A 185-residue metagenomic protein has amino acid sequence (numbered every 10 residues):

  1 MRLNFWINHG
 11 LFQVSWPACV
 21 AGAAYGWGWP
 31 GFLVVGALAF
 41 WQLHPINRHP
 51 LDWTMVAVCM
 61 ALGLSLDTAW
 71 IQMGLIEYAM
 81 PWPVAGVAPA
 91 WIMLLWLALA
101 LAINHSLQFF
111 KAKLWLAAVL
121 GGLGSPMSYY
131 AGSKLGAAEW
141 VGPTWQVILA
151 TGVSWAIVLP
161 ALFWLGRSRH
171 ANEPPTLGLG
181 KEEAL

Functional and structural regions predicted by a protein language model:
M1-L185: Aromatic-rich, lipid-facing transmembrane alpha helices and their immediate juxtamembrane interface loops in integral
